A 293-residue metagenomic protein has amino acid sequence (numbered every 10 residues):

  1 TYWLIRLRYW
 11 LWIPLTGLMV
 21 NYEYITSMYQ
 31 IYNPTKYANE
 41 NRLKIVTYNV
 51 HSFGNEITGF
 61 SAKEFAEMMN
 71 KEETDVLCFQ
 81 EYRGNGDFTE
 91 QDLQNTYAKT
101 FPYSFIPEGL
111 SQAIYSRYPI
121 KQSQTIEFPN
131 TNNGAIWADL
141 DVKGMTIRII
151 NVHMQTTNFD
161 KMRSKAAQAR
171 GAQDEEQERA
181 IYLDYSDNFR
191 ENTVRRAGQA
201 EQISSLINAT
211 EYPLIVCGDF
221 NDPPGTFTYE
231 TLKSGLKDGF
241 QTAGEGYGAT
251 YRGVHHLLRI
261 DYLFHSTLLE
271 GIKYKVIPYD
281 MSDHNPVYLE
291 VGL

Functional and structural regions predicted by a protein language model:
T1-Y2, Y9-L11, N21, Q124-I126 (+2 more regions): Metal-dependent phosphoester-hydrolase catalytic domains
R8-N39, I57-T58, A66-E67, V76-A167 (+1 more regions): Structured beta-strand-rich core segments of catalytic domains in phosphoester-bond hydrolases
R42-G54, T146-Q155, R179-Y185: Active-site-proximal beta-strand elements of phosphoester/diester hydrolases
L43, E73-D75, M145-I147, E211-P213: Loop/turn elements at helix/coil->beta-strand transitions in domains of secreted/extracellular proteins
K44-E72: Short extracytoplasmic
I45-V46, C78, V216: Residue-level marker for buried hydrophobic side chains located in beta-strands that build the well-ordered beta-sheet
F53-E56, G84-F88, S111, N132 (+4 more regions): Active-site environment of divalent metal-dependent phosphoester hydrolases
S164-F189: A solvent-exposed, charged loop/short amphipathic helix patch at secondary-structure junctions
